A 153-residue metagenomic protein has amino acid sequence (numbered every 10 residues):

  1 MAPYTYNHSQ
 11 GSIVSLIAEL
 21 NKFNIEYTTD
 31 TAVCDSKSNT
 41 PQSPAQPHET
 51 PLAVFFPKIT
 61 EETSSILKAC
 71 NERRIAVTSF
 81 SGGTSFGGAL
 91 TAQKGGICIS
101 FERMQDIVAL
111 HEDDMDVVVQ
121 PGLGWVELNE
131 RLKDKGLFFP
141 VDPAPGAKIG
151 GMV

Functional and structural regions predicted by a protein language model:
M1-K68, T84-M115: N-terminal flexible segment immediately upstream of the FAD-binding catalytic core in FAD-dependent oxidoreductases
R73-V153: FAD-binding core of FAD-dependent oxidoreductases, characterized by glycine-rich FAD pyrophosphate-binding loops
